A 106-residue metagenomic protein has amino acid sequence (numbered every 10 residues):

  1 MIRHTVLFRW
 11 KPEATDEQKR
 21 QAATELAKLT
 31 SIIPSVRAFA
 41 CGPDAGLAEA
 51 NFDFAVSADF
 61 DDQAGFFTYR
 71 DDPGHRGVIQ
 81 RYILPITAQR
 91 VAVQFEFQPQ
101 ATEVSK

Functional and structural regions predicted by a protein language model:
I2-R20, A92-E96: Short, charge-rich amphipathic segments
I2-R9, C41-R70: Short, well-ordered beta-strand segments in beta-rich or mixed alpha/beta enzyme and ligand-binding folds
K11-E13, D61-Q63, Q98-Q100: Generic structural motif
A14-A40, G77-I83: Short amphipathic alpha-helical segments
D16-Q18, E49, T68, T102: Short acidic, gly/pro-rich beta-turn/loop elements at beta-sheet edges and active-site/ligand-binding grooves
S31-I32, D59-V93: An amphipathic, aromatic/His-enriched active-site/gating alpha helix that lines ligand/cofactor pockets
A40-A50, Q80-K106: Glycine-rich beta-strand-turn "strand-cap" elements at beta-sheet edges
